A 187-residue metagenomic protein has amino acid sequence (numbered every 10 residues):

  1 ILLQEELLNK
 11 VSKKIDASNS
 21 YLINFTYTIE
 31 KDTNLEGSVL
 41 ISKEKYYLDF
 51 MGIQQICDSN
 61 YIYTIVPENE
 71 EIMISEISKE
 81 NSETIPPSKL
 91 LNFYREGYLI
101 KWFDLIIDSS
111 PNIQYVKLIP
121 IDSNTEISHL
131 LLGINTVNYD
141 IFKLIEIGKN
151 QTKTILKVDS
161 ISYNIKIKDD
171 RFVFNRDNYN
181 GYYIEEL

Functional and structural regions predicted by a protein language model:
I1-T33, E44, E70, D177-L187: N-terminal leader/targeting segments and the immediate start of mature chains
K14, G37-I41, Q54-Q55, I100-D108: Short, exposed beta-strand/loop patches in secreted or surface proteins that constitute
N19-Y21, L35, E44, M51-I53 (+6 more regions): Envelope-exposed proteins and targeting segments
Y27-I29, F50, V66-P67, I145-G148: Beta-turn initiation residues at beta-strand->coil junctions
E36-I85, T154: An acidic-aromatic
I77-N112: Flexible, surface-exposed loop/linker segments and immediately adjacent secondary-structure boundaries
Y98-I107, P111-Y179, Y183-L187: Gly/Pro-enriched, hydrophobic low-complexity segments that function as extracytoplasmic propeptides/linkers
